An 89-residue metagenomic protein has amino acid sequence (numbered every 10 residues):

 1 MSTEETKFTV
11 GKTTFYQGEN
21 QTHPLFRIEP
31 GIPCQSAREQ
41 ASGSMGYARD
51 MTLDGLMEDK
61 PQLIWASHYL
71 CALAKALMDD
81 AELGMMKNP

Functional and structural regions predicted by a protein language model:
M1-P89: Sequence/structural signature of long amphipathic alpha-helices that form protein-protein interaction faces
